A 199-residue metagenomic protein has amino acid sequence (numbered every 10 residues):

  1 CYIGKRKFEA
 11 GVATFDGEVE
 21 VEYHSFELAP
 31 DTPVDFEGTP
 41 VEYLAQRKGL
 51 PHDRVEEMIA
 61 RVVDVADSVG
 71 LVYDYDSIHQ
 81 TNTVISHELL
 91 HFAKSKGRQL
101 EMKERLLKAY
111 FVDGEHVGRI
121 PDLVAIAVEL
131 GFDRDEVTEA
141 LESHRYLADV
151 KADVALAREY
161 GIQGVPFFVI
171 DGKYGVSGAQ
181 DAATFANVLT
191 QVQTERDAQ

Functional and structural regions predicted by a protein language model:
Y2-Y23, L90-Q199: C-terminal cap of thioredoxin/glutaredoxin-like
K5-Y110: Structural alpha/beta surface segment adjacent to cysteine/selenocysteine redox centers across thiol/disulfide enzymes
